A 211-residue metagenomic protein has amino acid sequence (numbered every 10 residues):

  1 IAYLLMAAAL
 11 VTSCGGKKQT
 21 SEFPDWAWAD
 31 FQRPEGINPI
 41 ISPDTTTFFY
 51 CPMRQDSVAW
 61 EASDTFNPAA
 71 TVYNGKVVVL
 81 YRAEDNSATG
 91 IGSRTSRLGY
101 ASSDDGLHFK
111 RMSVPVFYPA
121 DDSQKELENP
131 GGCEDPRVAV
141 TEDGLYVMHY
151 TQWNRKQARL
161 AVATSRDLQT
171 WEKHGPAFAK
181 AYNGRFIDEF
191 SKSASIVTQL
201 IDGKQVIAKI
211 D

Functional and structural regions predicted by a protein language model:
A2-T12: Bacterial N-terminal signal peptides
C14-G131, A139-D211: Beta-rich carbohydrate-recognition and catalytic domains
